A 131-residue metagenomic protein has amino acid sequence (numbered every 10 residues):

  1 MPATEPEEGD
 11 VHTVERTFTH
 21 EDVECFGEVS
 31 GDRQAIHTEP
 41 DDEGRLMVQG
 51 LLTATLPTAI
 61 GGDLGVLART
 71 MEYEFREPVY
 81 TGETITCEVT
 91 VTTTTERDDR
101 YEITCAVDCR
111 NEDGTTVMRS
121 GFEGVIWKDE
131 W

Functional and structural regions predicted by a protein language model:
M1-A68, W131: Hot-dog-fold acyl-thioester-processing enzymes
M1-E8, T90-W131: HotDog/MaoC-like acyl-thioester-processing domains
V11, L52, T84-T86, T90: Residue-level marker of beta-strand positions
T13-E15, E72, R119-E123: Well-ordered beta-strand positions in beta-sheet-rich domains
T70-T84, T92-D98: Active-site beta-strand->loop segment that positions catalytic residues and contacts the acyl thioester
R76-C87, D108, M118-R119: Extended hydrophobic secondary-structure segments
